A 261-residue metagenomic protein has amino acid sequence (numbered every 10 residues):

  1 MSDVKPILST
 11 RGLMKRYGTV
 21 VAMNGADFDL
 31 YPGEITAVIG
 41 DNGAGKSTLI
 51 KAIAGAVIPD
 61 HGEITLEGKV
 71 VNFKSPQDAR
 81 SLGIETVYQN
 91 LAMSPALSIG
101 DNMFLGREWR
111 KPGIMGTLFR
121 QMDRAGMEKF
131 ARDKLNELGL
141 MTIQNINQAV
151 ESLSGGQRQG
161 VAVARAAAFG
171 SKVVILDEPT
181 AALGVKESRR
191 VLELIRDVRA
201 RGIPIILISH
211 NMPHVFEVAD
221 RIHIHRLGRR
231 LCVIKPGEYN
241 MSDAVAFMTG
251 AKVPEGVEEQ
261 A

Functional and structural regions predicted by a protein language model:
S2-A261: Glycine-rich phosphate-binding loops of nucleotide-dependent enzymes
